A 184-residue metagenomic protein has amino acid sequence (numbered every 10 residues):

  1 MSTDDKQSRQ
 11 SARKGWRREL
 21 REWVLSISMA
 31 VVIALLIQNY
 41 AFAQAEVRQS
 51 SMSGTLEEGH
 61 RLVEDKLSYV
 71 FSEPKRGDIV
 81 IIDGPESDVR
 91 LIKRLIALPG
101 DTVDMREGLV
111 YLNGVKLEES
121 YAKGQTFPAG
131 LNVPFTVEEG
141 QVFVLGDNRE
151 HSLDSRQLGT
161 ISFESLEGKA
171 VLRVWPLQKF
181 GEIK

Functional and structural regions predicted by a protein language model:
S2-L20, L25, L36, Y40-E46 (+1 more regions): Soluble "head" domains of membrane/secretory-pathway proteins
